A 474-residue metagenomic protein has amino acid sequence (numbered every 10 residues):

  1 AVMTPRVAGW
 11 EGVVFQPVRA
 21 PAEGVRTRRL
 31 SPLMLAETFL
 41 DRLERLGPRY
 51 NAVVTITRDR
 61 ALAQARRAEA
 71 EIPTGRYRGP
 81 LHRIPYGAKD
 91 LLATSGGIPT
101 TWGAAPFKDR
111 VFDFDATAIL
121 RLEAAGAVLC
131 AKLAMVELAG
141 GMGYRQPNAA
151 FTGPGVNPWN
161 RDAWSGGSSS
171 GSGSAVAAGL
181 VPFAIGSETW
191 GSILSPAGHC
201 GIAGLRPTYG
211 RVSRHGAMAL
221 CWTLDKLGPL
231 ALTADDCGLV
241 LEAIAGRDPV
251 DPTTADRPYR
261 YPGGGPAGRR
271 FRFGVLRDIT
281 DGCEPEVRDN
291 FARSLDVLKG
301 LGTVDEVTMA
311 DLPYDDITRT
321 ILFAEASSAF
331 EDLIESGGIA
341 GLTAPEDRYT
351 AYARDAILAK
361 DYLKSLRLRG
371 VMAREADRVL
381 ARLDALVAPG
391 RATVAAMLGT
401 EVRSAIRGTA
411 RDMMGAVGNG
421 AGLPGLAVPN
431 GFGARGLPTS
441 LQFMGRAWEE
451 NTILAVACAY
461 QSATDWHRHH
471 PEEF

Functional and structural regions predicted by a protein language model:
A1-A63, G300, H469-F474: An N-terminal boundary/leader segment
P5-G9, H82-W102, A267-L276, I321-D377 (+1 more regions): Short helix-loop capping/hinge segments that flank enzyme active sites or metal/cofactor-binding pockets
A20-T27, G87, P106-V111, D225-L232 (+2 more regions): Short, well-ordered beta-strand elements within core beta-sheets of diverse protein domains
A20-T27, T38, R42, A70 (+4 more regions): Serine-dependent amide/ester hydrolase catalytic core
R29, L33-A36, E44-F112: N-terminal, positively charged, Ser/Thr/Ala/Gly-biased leader segments that form transit/presequence-like amphipathic
F39, A61, K89, L122 (+5 more regions): Conserved hydrophobic/aromatic pocket- or pore-lining residues that grip, position, or stack substrates in active sites
R45, A124, V128, A177-A184 (+6 more regions): Structural helix-boundary/capping segments
L81-L227, L276-D278, G390-I406: Short glycine/serine-rich loop/turn segments
